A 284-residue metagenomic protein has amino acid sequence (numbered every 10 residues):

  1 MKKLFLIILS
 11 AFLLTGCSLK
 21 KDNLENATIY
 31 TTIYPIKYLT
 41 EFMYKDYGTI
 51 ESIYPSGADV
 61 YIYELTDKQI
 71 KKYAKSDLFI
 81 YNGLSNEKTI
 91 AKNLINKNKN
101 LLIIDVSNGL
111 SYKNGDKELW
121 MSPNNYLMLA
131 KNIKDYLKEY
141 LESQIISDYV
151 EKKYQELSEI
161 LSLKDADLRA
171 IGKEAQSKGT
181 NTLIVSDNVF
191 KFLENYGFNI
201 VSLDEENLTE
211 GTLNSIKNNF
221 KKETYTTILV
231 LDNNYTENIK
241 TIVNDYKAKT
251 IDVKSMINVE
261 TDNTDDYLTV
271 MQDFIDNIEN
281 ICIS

Functional and structural regions predicted by a protein language model:
M1-K21: Sec-dependent N-terminal signal peptides of Gram-positive bacterial secreted proteins and lipoproteins
C17-S284: Extracytoplasmic metal-acquisition and chelation regions
